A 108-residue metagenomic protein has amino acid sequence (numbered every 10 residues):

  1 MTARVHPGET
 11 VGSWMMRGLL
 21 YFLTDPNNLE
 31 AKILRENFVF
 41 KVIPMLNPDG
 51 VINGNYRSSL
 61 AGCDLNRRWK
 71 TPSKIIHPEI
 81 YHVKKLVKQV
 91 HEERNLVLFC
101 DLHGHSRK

Functional and structural regions predicted by a protein language model:
M1-K108: Structured catalytic-domain cores with a bias toward divalent-metal coordination
